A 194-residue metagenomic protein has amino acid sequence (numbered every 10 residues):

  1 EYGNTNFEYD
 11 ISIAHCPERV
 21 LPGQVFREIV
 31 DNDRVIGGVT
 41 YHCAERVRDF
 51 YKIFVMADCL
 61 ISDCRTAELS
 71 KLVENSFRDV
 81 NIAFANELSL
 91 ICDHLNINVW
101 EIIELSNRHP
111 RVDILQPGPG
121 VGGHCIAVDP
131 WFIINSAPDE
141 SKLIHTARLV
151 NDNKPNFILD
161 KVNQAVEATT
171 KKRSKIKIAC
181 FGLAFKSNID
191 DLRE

Functional and structural regions predicted by a protein language model:
E1-E194: Structural/interface elements that position substrates and couple domains in central-metabolism enzymes
